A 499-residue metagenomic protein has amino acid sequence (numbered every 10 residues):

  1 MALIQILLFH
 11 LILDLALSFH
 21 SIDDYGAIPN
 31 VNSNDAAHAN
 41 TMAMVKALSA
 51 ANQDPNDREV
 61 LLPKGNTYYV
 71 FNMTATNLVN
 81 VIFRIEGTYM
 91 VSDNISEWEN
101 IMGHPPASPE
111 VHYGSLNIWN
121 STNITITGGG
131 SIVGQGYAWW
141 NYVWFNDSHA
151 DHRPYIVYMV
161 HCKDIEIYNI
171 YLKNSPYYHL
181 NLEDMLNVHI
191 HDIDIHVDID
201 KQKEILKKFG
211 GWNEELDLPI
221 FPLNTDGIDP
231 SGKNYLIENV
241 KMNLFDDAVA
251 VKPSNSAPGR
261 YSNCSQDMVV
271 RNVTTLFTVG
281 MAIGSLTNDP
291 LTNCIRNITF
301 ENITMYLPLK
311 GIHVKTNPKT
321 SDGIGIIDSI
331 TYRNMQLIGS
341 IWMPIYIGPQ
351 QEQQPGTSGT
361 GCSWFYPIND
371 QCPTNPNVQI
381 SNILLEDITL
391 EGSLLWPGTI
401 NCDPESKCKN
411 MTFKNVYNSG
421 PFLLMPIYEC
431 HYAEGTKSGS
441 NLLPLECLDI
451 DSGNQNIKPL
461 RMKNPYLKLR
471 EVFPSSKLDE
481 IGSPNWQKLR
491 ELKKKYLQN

Functional and structural regions predicted by a protein language model:
A2-N499: Extracellular/periplasmic carbohydrate-active domains that bind, remodel, or depolymerize complex polysaccharides
